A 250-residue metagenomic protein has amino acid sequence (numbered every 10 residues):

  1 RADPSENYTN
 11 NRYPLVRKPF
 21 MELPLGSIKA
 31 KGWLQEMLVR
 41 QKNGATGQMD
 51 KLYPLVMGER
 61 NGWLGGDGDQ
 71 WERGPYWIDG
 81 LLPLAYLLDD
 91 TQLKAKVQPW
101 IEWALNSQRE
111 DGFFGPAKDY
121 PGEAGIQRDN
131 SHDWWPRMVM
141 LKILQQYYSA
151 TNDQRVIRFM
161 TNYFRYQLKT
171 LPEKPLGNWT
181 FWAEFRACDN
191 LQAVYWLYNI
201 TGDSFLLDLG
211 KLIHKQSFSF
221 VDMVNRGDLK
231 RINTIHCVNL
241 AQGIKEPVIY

Functional and structural regions predicted by a protein language model:
R1-Y250: Glycan-recognition and catalytic cores of secretory/periplasmic carbohydrate-active enzymes
